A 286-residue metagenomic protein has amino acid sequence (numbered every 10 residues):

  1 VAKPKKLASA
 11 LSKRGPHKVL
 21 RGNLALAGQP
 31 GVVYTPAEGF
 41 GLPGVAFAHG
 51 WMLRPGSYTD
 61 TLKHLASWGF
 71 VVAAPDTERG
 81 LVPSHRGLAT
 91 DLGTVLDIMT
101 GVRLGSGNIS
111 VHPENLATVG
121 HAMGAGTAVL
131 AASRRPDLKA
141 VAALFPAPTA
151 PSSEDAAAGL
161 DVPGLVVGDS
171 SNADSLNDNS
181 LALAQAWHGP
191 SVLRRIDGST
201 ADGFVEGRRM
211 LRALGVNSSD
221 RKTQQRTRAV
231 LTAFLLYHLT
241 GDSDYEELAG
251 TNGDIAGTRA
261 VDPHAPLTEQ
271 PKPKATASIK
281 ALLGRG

Functional and structural regions predicted by a protein language model:
V1-F40: N-terminal cap/lid segment of alpha/beta-hydrolase-fold proteins
G41-G50: Short beta-strand element of the alpha/beta-hydrolase
L53-R79: Short amphipathic alpha-helix adjacent to the substrate-entry channel of hydrolases
S57, P83-E114, L130-S133: Alpha/beta-hydrolase active-site loop
L116-A128: Gly/Ala-rich beta-loop-alpha elbow adjacent to hydrolase catalytic centers
T127-A131, S152: Hydrolases whose catalytic domains are alpha/beta-hydrolase-1, hotdog thioesterase, or metallo-beta-lactamase-like
K139-E206: The feature captures the conserved acid-bearing segment of alpha/beta-hydrolase catalytic domains
R208-G286: Alpha/beta-hydrolase-fold serine-hydrolase catalytic core, especially in secreted/extracellular enzymes
